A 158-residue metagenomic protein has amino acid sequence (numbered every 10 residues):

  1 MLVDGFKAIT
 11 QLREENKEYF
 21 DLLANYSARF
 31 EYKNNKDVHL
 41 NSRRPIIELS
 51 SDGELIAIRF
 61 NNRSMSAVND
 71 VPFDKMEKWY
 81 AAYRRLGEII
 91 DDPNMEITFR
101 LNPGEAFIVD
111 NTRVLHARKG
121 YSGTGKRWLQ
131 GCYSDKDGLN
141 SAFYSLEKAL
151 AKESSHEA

Functional and structural regions predicted by a protein language model:
M1-P103, F107-A158: Active-site environment of non-heme Fe oxygenases that use a 2-His-1-carboxylate facial triad
